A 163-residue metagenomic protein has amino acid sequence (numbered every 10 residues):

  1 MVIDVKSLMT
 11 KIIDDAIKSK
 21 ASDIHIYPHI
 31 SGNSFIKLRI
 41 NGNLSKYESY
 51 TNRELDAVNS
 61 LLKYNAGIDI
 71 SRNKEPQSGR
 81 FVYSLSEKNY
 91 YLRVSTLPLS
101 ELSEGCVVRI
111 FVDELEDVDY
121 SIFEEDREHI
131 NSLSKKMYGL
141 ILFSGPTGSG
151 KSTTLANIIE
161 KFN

Functional and structural regions predicted by a protein language model:
M1-S149, T154: N-terminal "pre-motor" subdomain/linker immediately upstream of P-loop NTPase catalytic cores
L155-I159: Post-Walker A alpha-helix
K161-N163: Post-Walker A helix-loop "phosphate-sensing" segment adjacent to the P-loop in P-loop NTPases
